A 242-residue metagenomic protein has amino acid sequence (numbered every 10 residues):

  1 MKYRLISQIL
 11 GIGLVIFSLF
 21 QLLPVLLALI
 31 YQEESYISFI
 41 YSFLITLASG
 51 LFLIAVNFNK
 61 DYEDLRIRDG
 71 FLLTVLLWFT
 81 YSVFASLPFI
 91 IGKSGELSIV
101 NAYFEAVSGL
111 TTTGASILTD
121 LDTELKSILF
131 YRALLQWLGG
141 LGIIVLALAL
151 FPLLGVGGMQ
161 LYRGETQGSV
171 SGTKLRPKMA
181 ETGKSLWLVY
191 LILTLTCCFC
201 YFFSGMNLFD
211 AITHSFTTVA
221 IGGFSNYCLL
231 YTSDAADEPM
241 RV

Functional and structural regions predicted by a protein language model:
M1-N101: N-terminal alpha-helical transmembrane segments of multi-pass membrane transport and channel/translocase proteins
M1-R4, D61-L65, Q167-E181: Cytosolic juxtamembrane amphipathic/interface segments immediately preceding and feeding into a transmembrane helix
L23-Y31, S116-T123, C228-L230: Transmembrane helix-loop junctions at the membrane interface of multipass transporters and ion channels
L65-F79, L138, E181-L191: Alpha-helical transmembrane segments and their helix-start/interface "positive-inside/aromatic belt" motifs in integral
T80-D122, K126-L129, A133-Y162, W187-L191 (+1 more regions): Transmembrane-helix bundle segments that line or gate the permeation/cavity pathway in multi-pass membrane proteins
G157-M179, S215-S225: Juxtamembrane inter-helical linkers in multi-pass membrane proteins
Y231-A236: Conserved small/polar residues in nucleotide/adenosyl-binding loops
